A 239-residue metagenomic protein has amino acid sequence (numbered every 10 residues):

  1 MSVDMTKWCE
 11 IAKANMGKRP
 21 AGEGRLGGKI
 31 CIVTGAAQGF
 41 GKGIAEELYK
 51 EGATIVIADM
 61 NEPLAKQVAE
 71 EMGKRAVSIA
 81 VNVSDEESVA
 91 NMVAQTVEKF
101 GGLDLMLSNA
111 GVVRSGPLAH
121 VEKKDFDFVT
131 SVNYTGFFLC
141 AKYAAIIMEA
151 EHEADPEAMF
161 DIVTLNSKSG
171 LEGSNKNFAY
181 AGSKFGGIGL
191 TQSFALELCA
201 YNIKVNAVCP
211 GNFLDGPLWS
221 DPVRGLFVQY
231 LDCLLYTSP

Functional and structural regions predicted by a protein language model:
P20-T54: Canonical Rossmann dinucleotide-binding motif of NAD(H)/NADP(H)-dependent dehydrogenases/reductases, specifically
P117-L118, E122-D127: Substrate-binding pocket helix/loop in short-chain dehydrogenase/reductase
V121, G173-A181, S193: Active-site loop-to-helix junction immediately N-terminal to the catalytic Tyr of the SDR YXXXK motif in Rossmann-fold
A141, S183, T191: Active-site helix of classical SDR
I146, L196-E197: Alpha-helical segment proximal to the catalytic Tyr-Lys
S167: Residue(s) in the substrate-gating loop at a strand-loop-helix junction that position the organic substrate next
Y236-P239: Conserved small/polar residues in nucleotide/adenosyl-binding loops
